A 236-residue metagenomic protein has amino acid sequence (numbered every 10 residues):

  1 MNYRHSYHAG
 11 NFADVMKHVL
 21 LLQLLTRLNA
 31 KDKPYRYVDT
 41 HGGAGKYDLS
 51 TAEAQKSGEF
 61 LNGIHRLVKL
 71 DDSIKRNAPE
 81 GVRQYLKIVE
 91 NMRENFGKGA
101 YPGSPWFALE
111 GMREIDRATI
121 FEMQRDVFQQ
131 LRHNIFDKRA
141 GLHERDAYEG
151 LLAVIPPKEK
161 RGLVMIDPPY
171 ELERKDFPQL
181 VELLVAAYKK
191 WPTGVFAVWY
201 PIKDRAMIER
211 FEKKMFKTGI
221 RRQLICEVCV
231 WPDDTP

Functional and structural regions predicted by a protein language model:
M1-P236: Class I S-adenosyl-L-methionine-dependent methyltransferase catalytic core
